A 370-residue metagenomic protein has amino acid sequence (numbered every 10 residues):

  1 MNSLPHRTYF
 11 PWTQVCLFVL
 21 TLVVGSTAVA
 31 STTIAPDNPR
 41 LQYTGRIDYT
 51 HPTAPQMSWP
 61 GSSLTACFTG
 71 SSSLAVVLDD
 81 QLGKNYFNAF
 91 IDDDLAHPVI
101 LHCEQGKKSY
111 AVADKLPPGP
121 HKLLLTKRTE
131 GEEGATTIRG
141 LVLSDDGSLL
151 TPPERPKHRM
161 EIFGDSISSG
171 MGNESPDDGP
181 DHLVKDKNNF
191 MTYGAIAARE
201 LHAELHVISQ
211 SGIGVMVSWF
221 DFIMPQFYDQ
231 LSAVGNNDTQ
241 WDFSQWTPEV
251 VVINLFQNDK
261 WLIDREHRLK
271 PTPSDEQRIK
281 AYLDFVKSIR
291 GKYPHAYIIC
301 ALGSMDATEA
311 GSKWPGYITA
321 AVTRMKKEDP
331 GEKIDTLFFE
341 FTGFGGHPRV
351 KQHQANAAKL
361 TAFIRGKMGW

Functional and structural regions predicted by a protein language model:
M1-F10: N-terminal secretory signal peptides that target proteins for export/translocation
N2-S3, C16-V19, S26-F163, S168-D186: N-terminal secretory targeting modules
V15, I299-F339, G346-A357, I364: Substrate-gating cap/lid alpha-helix
W59-G61, E104, G131-A135, G179-T272 (+6 more regions): Conserved SGNH/GDSL esterase-like catalytic core that processes O-acyl groups on lipids and polysaccharides
R155, W246, R290-Y293: Short, conserved loop/helix-junction motifs that constitute active-site signature segments in enzyme catalytic cores
R159-F163, S168, L205-S209, E249-N254 (+2 more regions): Structural recognition of the beta-strand scaffold that forms the well-ordered cores of secreted hydrolase catalytic
Y282-V286, T319-V322: Generic structural signal for well-ordered alpha-helices, preferentially at hydrophobic/aromatic core positions
L360, I364-W370: Short, hydrophobic alpha-helical segments
